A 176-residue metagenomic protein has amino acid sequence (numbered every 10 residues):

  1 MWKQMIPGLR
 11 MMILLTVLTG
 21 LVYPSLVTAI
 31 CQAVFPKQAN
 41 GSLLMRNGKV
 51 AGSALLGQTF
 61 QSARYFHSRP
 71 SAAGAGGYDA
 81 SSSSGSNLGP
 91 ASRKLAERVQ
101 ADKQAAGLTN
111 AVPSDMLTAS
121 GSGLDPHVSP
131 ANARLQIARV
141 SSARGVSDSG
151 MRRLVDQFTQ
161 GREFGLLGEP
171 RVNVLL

Functional and structural regions predicted by a protein language model:
M1, K37, Q58-T59, G168-P170: Short alpha-helix boundary/capping motifs
M1-P7: Cytosolic-side transmembrane helix boundary signature
P7, V128-L135, V155, N173: Short acidic alpha-helix initiation/capping motifs at coil-to-helix transition points, especially at protein N-termini
G8-I30: Hydrophobic membrane-insertion alpha-helices, especially the h-region of bacterial N-terminal signal peptides
I13, S62, P90, P170-N173: Basic, gly/Ser/Thr/Pro-rich low-complexity segments located predominantly at protein N termini
G20, V27-A143, G150, T159-R162: Flexible, solvent-exposed loop/hinge segments and secondary-structure transition points
F164-L176: Amphipathic, charged alpha-helical segments and their helix-to-coil junctions in extracytoplasmic/peripheral assemblies
